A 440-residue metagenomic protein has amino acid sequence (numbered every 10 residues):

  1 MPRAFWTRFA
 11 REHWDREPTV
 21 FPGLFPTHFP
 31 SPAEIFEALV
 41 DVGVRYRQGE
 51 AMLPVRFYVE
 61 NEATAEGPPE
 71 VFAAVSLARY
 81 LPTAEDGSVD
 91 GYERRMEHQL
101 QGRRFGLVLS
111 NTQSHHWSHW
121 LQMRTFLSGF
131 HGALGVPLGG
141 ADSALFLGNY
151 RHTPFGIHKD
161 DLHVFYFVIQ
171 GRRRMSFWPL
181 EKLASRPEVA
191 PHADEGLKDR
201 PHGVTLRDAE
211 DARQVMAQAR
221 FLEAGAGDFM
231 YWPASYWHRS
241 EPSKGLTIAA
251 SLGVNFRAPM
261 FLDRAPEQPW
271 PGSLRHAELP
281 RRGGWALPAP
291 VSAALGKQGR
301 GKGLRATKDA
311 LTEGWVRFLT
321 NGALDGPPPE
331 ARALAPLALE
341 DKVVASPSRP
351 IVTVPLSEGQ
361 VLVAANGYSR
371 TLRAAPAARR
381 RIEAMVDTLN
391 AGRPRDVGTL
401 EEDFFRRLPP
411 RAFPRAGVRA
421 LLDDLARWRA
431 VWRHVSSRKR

Functional and structural regions predicted by a protein language model:
M1-E12, T27-P32, F36-E37, D41-E50 (+3 more regions): Active-site region of the double-stranded beta-helix
P22-P26: Structural motif
L206-A226, Y236-R440: Fe(II)/2-oxoglutarate
